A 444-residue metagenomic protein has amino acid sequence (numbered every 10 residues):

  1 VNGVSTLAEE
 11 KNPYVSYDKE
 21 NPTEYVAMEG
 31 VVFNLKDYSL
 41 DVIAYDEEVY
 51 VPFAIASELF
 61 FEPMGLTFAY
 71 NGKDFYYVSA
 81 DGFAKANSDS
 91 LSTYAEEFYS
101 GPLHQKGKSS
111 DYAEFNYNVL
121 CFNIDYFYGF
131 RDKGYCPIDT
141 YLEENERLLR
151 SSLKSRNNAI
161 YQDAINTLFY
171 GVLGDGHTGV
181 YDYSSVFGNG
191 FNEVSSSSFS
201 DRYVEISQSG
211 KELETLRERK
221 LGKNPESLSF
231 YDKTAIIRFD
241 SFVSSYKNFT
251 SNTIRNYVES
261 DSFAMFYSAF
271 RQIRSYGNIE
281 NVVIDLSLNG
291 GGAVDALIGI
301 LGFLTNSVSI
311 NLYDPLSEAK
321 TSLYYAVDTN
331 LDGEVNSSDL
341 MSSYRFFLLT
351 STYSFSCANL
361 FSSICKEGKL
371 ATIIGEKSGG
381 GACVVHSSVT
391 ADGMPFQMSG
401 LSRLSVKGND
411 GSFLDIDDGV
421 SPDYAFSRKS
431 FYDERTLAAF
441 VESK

Functional and structural regions predicted by a protein language model:
N2-V282, L286-G290, D295, G299 (+4 more regions): Flexible, low-complexity junctional segments that flank or bridge functional domains
F83-G107, E114-Y117, C121, I236 (+2 more regions): C-terminal "post-core" interaction segments
